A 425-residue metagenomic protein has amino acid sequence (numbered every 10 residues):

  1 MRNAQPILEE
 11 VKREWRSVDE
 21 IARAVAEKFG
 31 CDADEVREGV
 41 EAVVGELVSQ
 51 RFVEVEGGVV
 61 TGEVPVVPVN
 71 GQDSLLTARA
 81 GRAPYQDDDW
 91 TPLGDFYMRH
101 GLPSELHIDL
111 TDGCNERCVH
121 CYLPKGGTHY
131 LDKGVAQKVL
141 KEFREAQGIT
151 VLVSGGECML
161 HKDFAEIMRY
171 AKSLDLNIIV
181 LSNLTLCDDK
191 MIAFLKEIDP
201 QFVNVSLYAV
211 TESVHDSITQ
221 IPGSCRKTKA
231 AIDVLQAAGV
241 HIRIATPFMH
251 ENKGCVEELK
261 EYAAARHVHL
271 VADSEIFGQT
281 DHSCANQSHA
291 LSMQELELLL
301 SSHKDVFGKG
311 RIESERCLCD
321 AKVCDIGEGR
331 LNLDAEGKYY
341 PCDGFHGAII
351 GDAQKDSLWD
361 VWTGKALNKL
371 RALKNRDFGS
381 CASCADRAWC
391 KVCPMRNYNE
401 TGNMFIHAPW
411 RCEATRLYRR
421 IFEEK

Functional and structural regions predicted by a protein language model:
M1-R2, K12, D19-D34, E38-K125 (+1 more regions): N-terminal pre-core extensions flanking Radical SAM catalytic domains
Q5-E9: Pre-recognition alpha-helix immediately N-terminal to the DNA-recognition helix within helix-turn-helix or winged-helix
V25, F143, I167, A171 (+2 more regions): Hydrophobic positions in alpha-helices of CheY-like receiver
R37, L131, K196-E197, Q201 (+3 more regions): Radical SAM enzyme [4Fe-4S]-AdoMet core and its adjacent flexible, acidic and glycine-rich loops/tails across
G71-F202: Conserved alpha-helical substructure of the radical SAM core
E105, D109, G113, C319 (+3 more regions): Flanking scaffold residues of small Cys/His-coordinated metal-binding clusters
G113, R117, C121-P124, G327 (+4 more regions): Cys/His-rich metal-chelating microdomains
G344-K425: Flexible mid-to-C-terminal extensions adjoining Fe-S/redox cofactors in radical SAM and related proteins
